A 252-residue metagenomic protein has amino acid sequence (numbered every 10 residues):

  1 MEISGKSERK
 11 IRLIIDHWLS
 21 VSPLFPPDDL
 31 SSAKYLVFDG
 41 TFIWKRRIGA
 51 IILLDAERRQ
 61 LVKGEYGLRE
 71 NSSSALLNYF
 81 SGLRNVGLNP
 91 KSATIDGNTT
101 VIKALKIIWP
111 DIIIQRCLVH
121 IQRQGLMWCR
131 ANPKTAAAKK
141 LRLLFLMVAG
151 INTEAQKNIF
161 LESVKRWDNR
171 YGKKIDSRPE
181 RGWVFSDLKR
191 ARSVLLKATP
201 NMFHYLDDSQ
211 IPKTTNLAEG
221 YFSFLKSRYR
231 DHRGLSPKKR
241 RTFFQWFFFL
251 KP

Functional and structural regions predicted by a protein language model:
E2-I3, D28, P237-R241: Short coil/turn segments at secondary-structure boundaries
S4-T94, T99, K103-A104, D111 (+1 more regions): RNase H-like nuclease fold core
L88-I102, W109, K139-P252: Acidic/histidine-rich catalytic cores and adjacent linkers of DNA breakage/strand-transfer/modification proteins
W109-P133: Inter-helix linker motif
